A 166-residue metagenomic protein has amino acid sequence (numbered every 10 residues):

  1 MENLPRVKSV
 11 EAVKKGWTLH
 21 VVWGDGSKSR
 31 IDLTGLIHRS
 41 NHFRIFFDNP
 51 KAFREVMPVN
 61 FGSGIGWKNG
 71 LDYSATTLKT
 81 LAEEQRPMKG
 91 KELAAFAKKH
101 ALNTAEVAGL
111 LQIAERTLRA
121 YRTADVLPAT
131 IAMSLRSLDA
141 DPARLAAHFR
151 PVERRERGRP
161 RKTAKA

Functional and structural regions predicted by a protein language model:
M1-A166: Motif-centric detector for short Cys/His coordination patterns
